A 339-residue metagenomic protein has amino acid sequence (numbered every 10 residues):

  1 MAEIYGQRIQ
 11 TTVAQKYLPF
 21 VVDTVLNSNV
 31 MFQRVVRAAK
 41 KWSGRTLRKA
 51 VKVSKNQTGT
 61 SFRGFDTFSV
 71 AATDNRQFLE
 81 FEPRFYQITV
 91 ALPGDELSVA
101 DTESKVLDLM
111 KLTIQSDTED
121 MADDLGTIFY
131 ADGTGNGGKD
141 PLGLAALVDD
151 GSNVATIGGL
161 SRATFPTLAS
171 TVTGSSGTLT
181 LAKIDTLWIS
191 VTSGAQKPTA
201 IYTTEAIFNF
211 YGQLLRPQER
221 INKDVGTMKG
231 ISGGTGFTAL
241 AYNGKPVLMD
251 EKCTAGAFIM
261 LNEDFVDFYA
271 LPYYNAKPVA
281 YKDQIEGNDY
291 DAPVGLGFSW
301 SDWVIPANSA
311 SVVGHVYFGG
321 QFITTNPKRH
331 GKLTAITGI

Functional and structural regions predicted by a protein language model:
M1-I339: Flexible, glycine/threonine- and acidic-rich loop/arm segments that mediate assembly and lattice contacts in viral
